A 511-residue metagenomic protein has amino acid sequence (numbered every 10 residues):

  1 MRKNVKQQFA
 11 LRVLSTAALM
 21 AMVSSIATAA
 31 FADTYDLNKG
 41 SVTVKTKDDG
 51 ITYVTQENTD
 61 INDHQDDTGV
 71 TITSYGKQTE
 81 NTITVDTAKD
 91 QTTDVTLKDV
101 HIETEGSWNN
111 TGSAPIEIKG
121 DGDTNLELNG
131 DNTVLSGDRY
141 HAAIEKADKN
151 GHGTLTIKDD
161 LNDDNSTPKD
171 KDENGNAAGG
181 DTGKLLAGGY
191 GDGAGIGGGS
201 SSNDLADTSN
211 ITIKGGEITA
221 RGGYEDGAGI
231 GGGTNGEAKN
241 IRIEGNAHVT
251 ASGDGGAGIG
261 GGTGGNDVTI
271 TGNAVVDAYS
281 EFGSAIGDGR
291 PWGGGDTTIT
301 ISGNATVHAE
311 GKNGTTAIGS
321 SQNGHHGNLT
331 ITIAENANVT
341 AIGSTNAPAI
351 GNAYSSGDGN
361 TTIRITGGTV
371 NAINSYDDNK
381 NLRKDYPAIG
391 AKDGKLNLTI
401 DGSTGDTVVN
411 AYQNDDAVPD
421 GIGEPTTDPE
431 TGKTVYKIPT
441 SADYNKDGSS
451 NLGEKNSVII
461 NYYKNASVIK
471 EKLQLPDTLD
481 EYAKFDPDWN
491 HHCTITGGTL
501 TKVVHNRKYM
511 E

Functional and structural regions predicted by a protein language model:
M1-A17: Bacterial Sec-dependent N-terminal signal peptides
R2, S25-I26: Alpha-helical transmembrane segments in eukaryotic/viral proteins
S15-T16, A27-E511: A composition-driven surface/loop motif
